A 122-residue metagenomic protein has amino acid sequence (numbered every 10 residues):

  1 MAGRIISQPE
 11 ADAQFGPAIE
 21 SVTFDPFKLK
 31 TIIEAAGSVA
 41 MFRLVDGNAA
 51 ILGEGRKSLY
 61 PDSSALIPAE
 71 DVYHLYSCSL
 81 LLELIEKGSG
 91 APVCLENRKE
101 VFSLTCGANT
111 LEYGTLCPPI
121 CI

Functional and structural regions predicted by a protein language model:
M1-V39, R43-I122: Detector for the mature cores of small, proteolytically processed and post-translationally modified peptide effectors
